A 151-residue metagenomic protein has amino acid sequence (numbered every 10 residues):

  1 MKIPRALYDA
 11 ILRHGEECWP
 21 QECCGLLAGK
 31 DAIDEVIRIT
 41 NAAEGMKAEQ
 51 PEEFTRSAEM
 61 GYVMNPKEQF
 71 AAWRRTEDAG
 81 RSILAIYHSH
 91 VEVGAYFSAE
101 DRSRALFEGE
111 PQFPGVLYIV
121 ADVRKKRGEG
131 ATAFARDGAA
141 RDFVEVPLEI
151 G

Functional and structural regions predicted by a protein language model:
M1-I83, G94-G151: Conserved beta-strand-loop surface patch within small alpha/beta domains used for substrate/adaptor or ligand engagement
H88-E92: Histidine-centered divalent metal-coordination motifs
